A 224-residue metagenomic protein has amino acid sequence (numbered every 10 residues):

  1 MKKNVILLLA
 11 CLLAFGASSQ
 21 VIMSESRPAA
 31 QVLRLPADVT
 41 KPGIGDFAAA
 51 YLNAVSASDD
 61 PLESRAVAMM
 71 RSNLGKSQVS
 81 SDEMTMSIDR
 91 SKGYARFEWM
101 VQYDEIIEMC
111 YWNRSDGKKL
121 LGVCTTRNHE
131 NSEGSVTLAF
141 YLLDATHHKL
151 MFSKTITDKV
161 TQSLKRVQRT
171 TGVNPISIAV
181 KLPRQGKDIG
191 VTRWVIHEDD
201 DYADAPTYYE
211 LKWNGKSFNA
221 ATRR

Functional and structural regions predicted by a protein language model:
M1-N4, Q20: Positively charged n-region of N-terminal signal peptides that target proteins for export
N4-L13: Sec-dependent N-terminal signal peptides
A14-S18: N-terminal signal peptide c-region/cleavage motif recognized by signal peptidases
V21-W112: Terminal domain-start segments
E98-M100, T126-G134, E198-Y202: Short consensus segments that form the blades of beta-propeller domains, in both extracellular/periplasmic
S115-R127, P183-R193: Acidic/hydrophobic-patterned starts of short beta strands in beta-sheet-rich repeat architectures
K119-T155: Mid-length scaffold segments of soluble, non-membrane domains
K149-R224: Short aromatic loop motif centered on NTY/YTY
